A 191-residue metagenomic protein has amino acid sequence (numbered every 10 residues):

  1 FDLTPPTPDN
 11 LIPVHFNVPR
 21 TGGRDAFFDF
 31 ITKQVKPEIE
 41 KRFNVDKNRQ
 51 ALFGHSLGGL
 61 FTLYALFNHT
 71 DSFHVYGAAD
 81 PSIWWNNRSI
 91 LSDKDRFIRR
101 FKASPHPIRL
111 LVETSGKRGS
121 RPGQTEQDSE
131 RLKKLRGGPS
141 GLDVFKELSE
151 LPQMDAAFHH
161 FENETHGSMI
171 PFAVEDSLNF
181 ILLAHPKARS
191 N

Functional and structural regions predicted by a protein language model:
F1-N191: Non-catalytic cap/lid and distal C-terminal segments of serine-dependent acyl enzymes
